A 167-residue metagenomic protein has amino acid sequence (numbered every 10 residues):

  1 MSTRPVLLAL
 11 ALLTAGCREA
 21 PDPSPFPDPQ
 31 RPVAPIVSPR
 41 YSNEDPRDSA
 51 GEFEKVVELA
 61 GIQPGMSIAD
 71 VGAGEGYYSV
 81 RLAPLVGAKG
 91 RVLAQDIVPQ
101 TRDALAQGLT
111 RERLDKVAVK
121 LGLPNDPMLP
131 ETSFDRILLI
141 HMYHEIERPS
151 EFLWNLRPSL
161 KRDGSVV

Functional and structural regions predicted by a protein language model:
M1-L7: Bacterial N-terminal signal peptides that target proteins for export
T14-G16: C-terminal motif of bacterial Sec signal peptides marking the signal peptidase cleavage site
R18-A69: Class I SAM-dependent transferase core
S67, R91, D163-V166: Short glycine-centered segments of the SAM/dcSAM-binding site in methyltransferase folds
A69, G74-P127: Class I SAM-dependent methyltransferase SAM/SAH-binding core
A83-P84, S150-S165: A short glycine-rich, Lys/Arg-flanked "PGG" loop and its adjoining helix->strand segment in the class I
P127-I137: A short acidic, Gly/Pro-enriched loop at the edge of an enzyme's catalytic core that lines a small-molecule cofactor
D135-P149: A short SAM/SAH-binding and catalytic strip from SAM-dependent methyltransferases
